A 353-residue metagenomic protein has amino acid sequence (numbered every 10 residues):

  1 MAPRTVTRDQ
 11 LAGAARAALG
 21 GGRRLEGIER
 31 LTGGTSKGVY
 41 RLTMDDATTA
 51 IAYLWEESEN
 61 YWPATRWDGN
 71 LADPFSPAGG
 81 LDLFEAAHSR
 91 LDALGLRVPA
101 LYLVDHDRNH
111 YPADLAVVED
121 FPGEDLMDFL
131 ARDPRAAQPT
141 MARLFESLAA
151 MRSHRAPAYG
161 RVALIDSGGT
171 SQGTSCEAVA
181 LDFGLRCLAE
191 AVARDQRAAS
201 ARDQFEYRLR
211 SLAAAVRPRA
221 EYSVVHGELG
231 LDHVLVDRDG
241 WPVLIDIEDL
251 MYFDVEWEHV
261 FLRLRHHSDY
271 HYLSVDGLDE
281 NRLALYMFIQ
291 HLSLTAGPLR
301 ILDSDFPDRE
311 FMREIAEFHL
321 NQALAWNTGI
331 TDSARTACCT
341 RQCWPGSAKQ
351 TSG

Functional and structural regions predicted by a protein language model:
V6-G22, H106-N109, A116, P134-A142 (+2 more regions): An alpha-helical support segment within catalytic cores of ATP-dependent transferases
G22-E29: Conserved N-terminal boundary motif of the eukaryotic protein kinase catalytic domain
E29-T32, S36, Y40-S167, S171: ATP-binding pocket architecture of kinase catalytic cores
A47, A113, A220-Y222, G240: Conserved catalytic motifs of the protein kinase core domain
Y61-A64, Y222-V225, G230-F288: Active-site Asp-x-Gly
E190-R194, L294-G353: ATP/Mg2+ or Mg2+-diphosphate-binding catalytic cores that bind nucleotide phosphates or diphosphates via glycine-rich
